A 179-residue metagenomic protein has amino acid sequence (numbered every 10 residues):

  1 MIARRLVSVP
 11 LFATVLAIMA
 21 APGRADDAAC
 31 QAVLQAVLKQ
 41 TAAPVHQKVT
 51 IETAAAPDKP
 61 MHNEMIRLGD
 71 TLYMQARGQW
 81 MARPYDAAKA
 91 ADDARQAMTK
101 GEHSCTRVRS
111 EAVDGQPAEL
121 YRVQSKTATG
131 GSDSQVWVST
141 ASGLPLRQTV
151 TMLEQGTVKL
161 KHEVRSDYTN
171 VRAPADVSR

Functional and structural regions predicted by a protein language model:
I2-A55, A173-R179: N-terminal leader/targeting segments and the immediate start of mature chains
A29-Q31, S104-T106, L146: Sequence contexts marking disulfide-bonded cysteines in secreted/extracellular proteins
L38-V45, D114-Q116, A141, K159: Edge/loop elements at the starts and ends of beta-strands within beta-rich repeat scaffolds
K48-M98: An acidic-aromatic
A56-P57, G101, T127-G130: Short loop/turn motifs at secondary-structure junctions and domain boundaries
Q96-V108, R165: A short, amphipathic edge element
C105-L120: Short Gly/Thr-rich strand-loop-strand
P117-R179: Gly/Pro-enriched, hydrophobic low-complexity segments that function as extracytoplasmic propeptides/linkers
